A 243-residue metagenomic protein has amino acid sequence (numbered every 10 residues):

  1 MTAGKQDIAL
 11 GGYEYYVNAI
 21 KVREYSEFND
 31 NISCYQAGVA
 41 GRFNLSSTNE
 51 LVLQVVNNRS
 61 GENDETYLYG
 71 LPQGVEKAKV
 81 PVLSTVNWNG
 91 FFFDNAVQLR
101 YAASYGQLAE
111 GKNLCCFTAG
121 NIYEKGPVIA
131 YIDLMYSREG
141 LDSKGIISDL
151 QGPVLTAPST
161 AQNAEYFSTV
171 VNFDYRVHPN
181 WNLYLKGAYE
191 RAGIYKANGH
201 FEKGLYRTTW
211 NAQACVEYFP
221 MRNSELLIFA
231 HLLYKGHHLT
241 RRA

Functional and structural regions predicted by a protein language model:
M1-N89: Surface-exposed coil loops of outer-membrane beta-barrel proteins
E14, N95-A243: Outer-membrane beta-barrel pore domains
V56, F91, S104-G106: Membrane-embedded hairpin module used as a gating/binding unit in multi-pass transport and secretion proteins
